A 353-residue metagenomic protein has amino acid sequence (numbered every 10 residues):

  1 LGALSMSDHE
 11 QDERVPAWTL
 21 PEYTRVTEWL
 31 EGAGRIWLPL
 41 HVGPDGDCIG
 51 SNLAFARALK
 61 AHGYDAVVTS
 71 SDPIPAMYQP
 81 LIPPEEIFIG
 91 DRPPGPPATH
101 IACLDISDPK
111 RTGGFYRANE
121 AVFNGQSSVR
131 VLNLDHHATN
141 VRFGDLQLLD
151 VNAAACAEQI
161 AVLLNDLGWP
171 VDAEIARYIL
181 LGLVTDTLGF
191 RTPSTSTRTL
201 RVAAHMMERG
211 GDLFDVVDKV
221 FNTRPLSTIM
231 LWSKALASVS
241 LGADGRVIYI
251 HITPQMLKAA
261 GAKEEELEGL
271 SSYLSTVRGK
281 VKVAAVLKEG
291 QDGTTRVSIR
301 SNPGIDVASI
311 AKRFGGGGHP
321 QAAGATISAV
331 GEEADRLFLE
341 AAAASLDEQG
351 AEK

Functional and structural regions predicted by a protein language model:
L1-S233, A237-K353: Replace "Mg2+/Mn2+-dependent" with "divalent metal-dependent
